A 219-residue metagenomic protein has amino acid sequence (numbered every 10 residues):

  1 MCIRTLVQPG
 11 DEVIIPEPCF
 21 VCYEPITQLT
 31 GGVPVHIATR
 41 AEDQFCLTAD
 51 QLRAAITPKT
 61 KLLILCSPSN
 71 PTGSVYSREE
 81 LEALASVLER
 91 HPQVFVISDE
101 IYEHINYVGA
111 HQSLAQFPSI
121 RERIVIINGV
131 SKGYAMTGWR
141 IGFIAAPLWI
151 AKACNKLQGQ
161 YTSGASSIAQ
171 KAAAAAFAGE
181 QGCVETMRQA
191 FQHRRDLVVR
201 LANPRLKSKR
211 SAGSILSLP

Functional and structural regions predicted by a protein language model:
M1-E12: Phosphate-binding glycine-rich loop
D11, G32, L88-F95, I120-E122: A short helix->loop->beta-strand "cap" motif at the edges of active sites that frequently abuts
Q28-V35: A short helix-loop-beta submotif of the ANL/AMP-binding
T39-V108: Active-site phosphate-binding strand-loop segment of PLP-dependent enzymes
F117-A153, A165-I168: Active-site PLP attachment segment
A165-Q181, T186-M187: Structural motif of enzymes handling amino- and sulfur-group chemistry
A174, Q189-V199, S208-P219: Conserved glycine-rich beta-strand-loop-beta hairpin in the small C-terminal domain of fold type I
